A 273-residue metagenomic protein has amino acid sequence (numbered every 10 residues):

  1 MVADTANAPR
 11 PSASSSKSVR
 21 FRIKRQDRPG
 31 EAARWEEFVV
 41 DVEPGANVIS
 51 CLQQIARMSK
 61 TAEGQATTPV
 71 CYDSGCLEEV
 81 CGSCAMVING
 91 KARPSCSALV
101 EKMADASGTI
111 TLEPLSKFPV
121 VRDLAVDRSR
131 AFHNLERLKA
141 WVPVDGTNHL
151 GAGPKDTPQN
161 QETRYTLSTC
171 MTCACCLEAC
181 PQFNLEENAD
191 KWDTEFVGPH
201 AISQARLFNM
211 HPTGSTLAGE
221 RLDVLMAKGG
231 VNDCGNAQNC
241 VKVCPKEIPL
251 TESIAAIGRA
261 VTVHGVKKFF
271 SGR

Functional and structural regions predicted by a protein language model:
M1-S15: Secretory/periplasmic and organellar redox-cofactor proteins
S16-F38: Eukaryote-biased recognition of intrinsically disordered, low-complexity regulatory segments
A33-S50: Short, flexible N-terminal segments of the mature chain
R34-V39, S95-S97, T109, P181: Well-ordered beta-strand positions in beta-sheet-rich domains
A46-T68, G108-R273: Ferredoxin-type iron-sulfur electron-transfer modules in oxidoreductases and energy-metabolism complexes
V70-S83: Short, structured protein-protein interaction patches enriched in aromatics and acidic/basic residues, typified by
I88-L112: Glycine-rich phosphate/adenylate-binding loop and adjacent beta-alpha elements of nucleotide- or dinucleotide-binding
